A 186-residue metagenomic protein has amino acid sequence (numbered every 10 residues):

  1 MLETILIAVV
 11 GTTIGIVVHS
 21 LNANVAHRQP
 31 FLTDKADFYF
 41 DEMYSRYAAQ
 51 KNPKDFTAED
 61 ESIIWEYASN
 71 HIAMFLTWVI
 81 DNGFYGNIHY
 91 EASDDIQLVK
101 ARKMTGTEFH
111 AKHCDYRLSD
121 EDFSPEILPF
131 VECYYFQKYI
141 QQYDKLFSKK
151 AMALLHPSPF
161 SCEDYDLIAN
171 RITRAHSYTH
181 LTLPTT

Functional and structural regions predicted by a protein language model:
M1-I7: Feature marks short, highly hydrophobic, charge-poor N-terminal signal-anchor/signal peptide-like helices that anchor
I7-I14: Single-pass alpha-helical transmembrane signal-anchor segments in small membrane proteins across taxa
H19-V99: N-terminal low-complexity, intrinsically disordered segments
D81, T185-T186: A very general structural signal that marks isolated residues within well-ordered alpha-helical segments
A101-E163: Amphipathic protein-protein interaction modules
S161-S177: C-terminal catalytic/scaffold cores in eukaryotic proteins
T179-T185: Conserved small/polar residues in nucleotide/adenosyl-binding loops
